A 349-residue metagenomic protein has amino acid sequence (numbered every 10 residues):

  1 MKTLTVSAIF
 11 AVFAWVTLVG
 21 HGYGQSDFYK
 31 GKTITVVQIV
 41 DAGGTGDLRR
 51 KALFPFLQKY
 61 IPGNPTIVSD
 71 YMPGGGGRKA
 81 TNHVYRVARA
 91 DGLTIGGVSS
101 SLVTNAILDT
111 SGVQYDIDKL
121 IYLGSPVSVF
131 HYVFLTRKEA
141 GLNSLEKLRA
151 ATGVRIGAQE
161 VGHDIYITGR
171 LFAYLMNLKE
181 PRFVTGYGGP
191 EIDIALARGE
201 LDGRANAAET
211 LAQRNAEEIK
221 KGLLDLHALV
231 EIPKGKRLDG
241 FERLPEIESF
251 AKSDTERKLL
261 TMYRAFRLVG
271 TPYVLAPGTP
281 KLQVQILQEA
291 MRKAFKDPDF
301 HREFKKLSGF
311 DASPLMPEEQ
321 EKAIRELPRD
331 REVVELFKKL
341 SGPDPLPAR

Functional and structural regions predicted by a protein language model:
S7-T17: Bacterial N-terminal signal peptides
Y23-Q25, D70: Boundary of Sec targeting at the N-terminus
I34, K59-N64, H83-T94, V103-R198 (+3 more regions): Hinge/capping helix and adjacent helix->loop/strand transition within the periplasmic-binding protein
T35-K51, P73-G76, G157-D164: Extracytoplasmic "Venus flytrap"
N64-N82: Early extracytoplasmic/lumenal segment of secretory-pathway proteins
S100-G112, Y166, R170-M176, R198 (+1 more regions): A ligand-binding cleft/hinge motif common to bilobed small-molecule-binding domains
R214-F295, P328, E332-E335, G342-R349: C-terminal lobe and pocket-closing loops of periplasmic/extracytoplasmic Venus-flytrap solute-binding proteins
E231-K236, Q285, R292, F300-I324: Mature extracytoplasmic/periplasmic domains
